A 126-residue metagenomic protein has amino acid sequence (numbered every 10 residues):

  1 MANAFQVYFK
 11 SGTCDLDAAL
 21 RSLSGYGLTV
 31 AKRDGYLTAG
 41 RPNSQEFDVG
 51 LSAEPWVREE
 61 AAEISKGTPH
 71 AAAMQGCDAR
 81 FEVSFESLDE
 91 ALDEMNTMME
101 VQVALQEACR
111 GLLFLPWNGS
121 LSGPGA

Functional and structural regions predicted by a protein language model:
M1-A126: Acidic (Asp/Glu-rich) sequence patches and key acidic residues that form negatively charged surfaces used
